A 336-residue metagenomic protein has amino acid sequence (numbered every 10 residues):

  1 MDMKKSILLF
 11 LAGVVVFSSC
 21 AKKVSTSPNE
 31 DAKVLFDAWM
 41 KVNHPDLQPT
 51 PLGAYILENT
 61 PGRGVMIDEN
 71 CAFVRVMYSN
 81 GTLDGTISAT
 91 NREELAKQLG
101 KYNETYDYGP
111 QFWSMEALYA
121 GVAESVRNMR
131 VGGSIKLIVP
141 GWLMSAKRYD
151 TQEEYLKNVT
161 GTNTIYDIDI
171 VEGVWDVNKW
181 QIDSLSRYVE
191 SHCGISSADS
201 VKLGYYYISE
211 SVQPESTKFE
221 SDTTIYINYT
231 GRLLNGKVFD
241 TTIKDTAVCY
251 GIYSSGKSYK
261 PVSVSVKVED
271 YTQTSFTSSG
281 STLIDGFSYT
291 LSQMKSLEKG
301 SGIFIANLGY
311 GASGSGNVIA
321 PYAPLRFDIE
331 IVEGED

Functional and structural regions predicted by a protein language model:
M1-C20: Sec-dependent bacterial lipoprotein signal peptides
C20-D336: Cross-family detector of peptidyl-prolyl cis-trans isomerase
